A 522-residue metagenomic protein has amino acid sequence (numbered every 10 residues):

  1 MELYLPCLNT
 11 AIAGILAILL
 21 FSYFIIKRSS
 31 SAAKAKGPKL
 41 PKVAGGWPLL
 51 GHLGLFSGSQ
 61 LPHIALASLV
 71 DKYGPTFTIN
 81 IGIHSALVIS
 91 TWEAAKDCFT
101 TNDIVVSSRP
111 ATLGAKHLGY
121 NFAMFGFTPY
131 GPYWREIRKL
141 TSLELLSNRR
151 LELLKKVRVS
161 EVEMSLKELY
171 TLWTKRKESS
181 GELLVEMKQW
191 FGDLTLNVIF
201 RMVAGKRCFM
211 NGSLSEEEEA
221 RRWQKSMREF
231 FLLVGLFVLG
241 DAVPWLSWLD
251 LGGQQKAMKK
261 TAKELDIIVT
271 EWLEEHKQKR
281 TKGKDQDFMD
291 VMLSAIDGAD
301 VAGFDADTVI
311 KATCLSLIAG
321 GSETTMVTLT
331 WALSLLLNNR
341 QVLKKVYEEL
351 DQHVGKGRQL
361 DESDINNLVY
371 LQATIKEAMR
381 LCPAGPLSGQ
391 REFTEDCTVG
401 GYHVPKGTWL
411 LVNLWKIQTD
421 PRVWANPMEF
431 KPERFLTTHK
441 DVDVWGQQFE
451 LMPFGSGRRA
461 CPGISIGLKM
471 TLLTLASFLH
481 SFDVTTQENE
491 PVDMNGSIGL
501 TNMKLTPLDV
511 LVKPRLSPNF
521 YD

Functional and structural regions predicted by a protein language model:
E2-A17, V162, S226, D351-H353 (+4 more regions): Cytochrome P450 proximal C-terminal region
E2-L19, N80-L87, R149-S160, T171-R201 (+7 more regions): Cytochrome P450
Y23, I83-K96, A123-M124, V162-K167 (+5 more regions): Hydrophobic mid-domain F-helix/FG-region of cytochrome P450s
K34-V157, E161, M187, F191-F200 (+2 more regions): Cytochrome P450 substrate-recognition site 1
L53-G74, I267, L360-Y402, T408 (+2 more regions): Conserved cytochrome P450 K-helix E-x-x-R motif and the immediately C-terminal K′/meander segment
G54, I64, L146-R150, L196 (+6 more regions): Conserved cytochrome P450 catalytic core segment spanning the I/J/K helices
T324-V342, Y347-E349, S465-S481: Cytochrome P450 catalytic-core helices
I365, V412-V442: Conserved cytochrome P450 K-helix/beta-meander segment immediately N-terminal to the heme-binding cysteine loop
